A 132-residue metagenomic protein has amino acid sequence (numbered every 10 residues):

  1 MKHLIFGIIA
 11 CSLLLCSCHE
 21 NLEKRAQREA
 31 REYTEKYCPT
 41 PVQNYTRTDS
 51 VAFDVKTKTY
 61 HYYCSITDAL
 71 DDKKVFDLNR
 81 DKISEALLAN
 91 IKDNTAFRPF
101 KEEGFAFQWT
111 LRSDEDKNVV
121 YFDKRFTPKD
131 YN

Functional and structural regions predicted by a protein language model:
K2-I9: Sec-dependent signal peptide recognition, specifically the positively charged N-region followed immediately by
C18-L22: Bacterial signal peptide processing site
Q27-R47: Post-signal peptide N-terminal segment of mature Sec-exported envelope proteins
V42-T67: Short edge beta-strands and adjacent turn/loop segments
D72-R98: Short, non-transmembrane amphipathic alpha-helical segments
N90-V119: A short amphipathic beta-strand at an alpha->beta junction
V119-N132: Short, low-complexity, Pro/Ser/Thr/Gly-rich segments in the mature regions of secreted, periplasmic
